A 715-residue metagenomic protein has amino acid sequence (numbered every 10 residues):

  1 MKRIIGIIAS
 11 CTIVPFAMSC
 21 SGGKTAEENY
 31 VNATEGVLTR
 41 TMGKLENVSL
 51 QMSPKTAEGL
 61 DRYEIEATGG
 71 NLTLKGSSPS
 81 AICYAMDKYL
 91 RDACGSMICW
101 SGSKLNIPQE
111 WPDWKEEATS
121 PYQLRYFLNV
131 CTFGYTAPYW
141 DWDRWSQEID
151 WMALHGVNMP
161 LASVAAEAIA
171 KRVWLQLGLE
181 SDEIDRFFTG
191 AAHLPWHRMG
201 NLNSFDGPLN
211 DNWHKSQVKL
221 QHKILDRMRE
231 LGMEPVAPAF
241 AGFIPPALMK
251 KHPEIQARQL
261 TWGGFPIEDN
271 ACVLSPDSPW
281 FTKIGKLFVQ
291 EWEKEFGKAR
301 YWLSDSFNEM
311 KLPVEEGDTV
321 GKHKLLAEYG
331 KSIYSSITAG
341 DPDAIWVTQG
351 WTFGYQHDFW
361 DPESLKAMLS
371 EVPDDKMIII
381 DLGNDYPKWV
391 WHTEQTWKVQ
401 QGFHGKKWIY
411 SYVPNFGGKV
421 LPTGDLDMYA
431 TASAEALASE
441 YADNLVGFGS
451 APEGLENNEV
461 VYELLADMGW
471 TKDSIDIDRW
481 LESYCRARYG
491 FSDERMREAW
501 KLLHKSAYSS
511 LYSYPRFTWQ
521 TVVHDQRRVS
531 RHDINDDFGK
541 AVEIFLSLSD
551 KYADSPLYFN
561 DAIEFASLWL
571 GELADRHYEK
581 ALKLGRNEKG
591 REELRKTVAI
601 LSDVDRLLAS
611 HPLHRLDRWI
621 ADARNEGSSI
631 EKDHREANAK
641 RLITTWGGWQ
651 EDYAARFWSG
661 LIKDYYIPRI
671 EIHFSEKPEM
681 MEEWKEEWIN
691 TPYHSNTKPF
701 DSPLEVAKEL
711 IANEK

Functional and structural regions predicted by a protein language model:
M1-E28: Bacterial Sec-dependent N-terminal signal peptides
S21-Y122: Contiguous, structured surface segment used for ligand recognition
L45-V48, M97, S101-Q109, L128-T132 (+7 more regions): Catalytic-core regions of glycoside hydrolase
N71-G76, G134-Y139, D211-N212, V320-G321: Second-shell loop/turn segments in exported
Y122-D141, M152: Active-site-adjacent substrate/metal-binding segments within catalytic domains of carbohydrate-active enzymes
A507, T518-A553: C-terminal functional modules
A566-H577: Short amphipathic alpha-helical heptad-repeat segments
R656-K715: Extended, compositionally biased alpha-helical segments that mediate assembly or anchoring
